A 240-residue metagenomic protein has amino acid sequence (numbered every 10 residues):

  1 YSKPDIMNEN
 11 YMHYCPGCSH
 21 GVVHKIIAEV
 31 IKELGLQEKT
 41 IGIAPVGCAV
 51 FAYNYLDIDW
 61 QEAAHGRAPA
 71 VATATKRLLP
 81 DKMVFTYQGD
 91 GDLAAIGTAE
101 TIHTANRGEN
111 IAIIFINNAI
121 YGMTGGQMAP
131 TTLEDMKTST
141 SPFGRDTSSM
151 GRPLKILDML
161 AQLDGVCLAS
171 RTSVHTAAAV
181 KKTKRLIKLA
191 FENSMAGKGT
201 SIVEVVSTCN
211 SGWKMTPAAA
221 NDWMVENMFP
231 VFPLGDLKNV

Functional and structural regions predicted by a protein language model:
K3-A64: Active-site diphosphate/adenylate-binding microenvironment
I6-M7, L34-Q37, R77-P80, T86 (+3 more regions): Solvent-exposed alpha-helices and their adjacent loops that cap or buttress functional pockets in soluble metabolic
C15-P16, D59-W60, Q88-D90, R145 (+1 more regions): A generic structural signal for short
S19, V23, R67-V71, R152 (+1 more regions): Catalytic-loop motifs flanking and including active-site residues across diverse enzymes
K39-I41, M83, T200-I202: Beta-sheet entry/capping signal
A44-G122, R185-L189: Thiamine diphosphate
A95-A112, I116, I120-V240: Glycine-rich ThDP/TPP pyrophosphate-binding loop and its adjacent helix/strand module within ThDP-dependent enzymes
